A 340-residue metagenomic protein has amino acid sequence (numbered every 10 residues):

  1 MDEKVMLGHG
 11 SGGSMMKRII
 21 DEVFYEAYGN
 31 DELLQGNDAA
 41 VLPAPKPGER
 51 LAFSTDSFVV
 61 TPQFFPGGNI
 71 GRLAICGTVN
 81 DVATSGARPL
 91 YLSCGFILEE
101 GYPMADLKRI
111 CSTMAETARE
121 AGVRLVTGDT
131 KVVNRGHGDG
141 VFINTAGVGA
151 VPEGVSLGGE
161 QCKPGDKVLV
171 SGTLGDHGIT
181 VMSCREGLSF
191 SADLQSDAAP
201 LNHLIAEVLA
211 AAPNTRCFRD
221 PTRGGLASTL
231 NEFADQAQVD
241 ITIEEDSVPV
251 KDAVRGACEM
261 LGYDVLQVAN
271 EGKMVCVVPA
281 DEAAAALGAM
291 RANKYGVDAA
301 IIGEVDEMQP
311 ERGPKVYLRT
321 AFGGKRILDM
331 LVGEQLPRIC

Functional and structural regions predicted by a protein language model:
M1-V23, E311-G313, G324-L336: N-terminal amphipathic/basic leader segments beginning at the initiator methionine
M6, S14-V170, V181, F190: Glycine-rich phosphate/pyrophosphate-binding loop regions near the starts of catalytic domains
G29, E99-G101, L194-N270: Active-site-proximal betaalpha loop/short-helix elements that scaffold phosphoryl/nucleotidyl transfer chemistry
Q35-N37, V268-K273: Short Gly/Ser/Thr- and Asp/Glu-enriched loop/turn motifs at secondary-structure junctions
T173-L174: Short, surface-exposed secondary-structure boundary micro-motifs
V278-A284: Helix N-cap motif at beta-to-alpha junctions
A285-Y295: Short amphipathic alpha-helices in soluble, non-transmembrane regions that often serve as interface/regulatory elements
N293-C340: Acidic, Ser/Thr/Pro-rich beta/coil linker or hinge segments at domain junctions
